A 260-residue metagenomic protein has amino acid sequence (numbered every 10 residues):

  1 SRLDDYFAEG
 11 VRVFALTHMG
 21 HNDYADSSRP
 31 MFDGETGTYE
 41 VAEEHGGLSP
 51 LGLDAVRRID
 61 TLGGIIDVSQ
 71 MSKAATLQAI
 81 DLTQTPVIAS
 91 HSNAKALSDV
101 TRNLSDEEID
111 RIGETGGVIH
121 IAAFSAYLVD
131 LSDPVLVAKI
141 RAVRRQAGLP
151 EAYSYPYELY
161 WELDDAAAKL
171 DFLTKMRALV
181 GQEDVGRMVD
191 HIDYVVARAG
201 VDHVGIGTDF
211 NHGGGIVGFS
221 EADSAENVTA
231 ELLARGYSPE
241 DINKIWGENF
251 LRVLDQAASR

Functional and structural regions predicted by a protein language model:
R2-A8, P30-I88, T101-G117, G186-D202: Histidine/acidic residue-rich metal-binding segments in metalloenzymes
G10, I66, H91, I112 (+4 more regions): Conserved, mostly hydrophobic/aromatic
M19-H21, G64, S69-A74, S92-K95 (+2 more regions): Active-site beta-loop-alpha junctions enriched in small/polar residues
H21-P50, P86, S132-K175: Active-site gating loops and adjacent loop-to-helix segments of metal-dependent hydrolytic enzymes
G113-L128, D133: A conserved active-site cap/scaffold subdomain adjacent to cofactor or substrate pockets
I121-A123, R198-S220: Short acidic/histidine-rich active-site segments
D164-G186, D190-D193, P239-L254: C-terminal helical cap
S220-R260: Mid-to-C-terminal alpha-helical segments outside catalytic/metal-binding sites
